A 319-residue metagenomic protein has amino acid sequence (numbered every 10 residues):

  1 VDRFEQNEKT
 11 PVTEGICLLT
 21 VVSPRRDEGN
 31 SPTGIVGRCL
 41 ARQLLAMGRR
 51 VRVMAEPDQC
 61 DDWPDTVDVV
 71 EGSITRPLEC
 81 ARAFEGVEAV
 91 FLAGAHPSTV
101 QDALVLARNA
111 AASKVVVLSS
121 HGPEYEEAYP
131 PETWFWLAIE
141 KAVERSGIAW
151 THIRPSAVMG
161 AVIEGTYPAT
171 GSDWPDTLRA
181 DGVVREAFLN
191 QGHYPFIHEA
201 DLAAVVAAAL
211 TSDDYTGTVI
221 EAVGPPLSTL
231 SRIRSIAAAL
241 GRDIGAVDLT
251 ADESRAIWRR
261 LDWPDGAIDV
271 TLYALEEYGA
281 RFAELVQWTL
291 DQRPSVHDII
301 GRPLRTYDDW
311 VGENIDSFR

Functional and structural regions predicted by a protein language model:
R3-F4, T10-Q59, P64, T75-L78 (+6 more regions): Oxidoreductase cofactor-interface core, primarily capturing Rossmann-like NAD(P)-dependent enzymes
G72: Cofactor-binding loops of NAD(P)H-dependent oxidoreductases, dominated by short-chain dehydrogenase/reductases
A89-A93, V117: Redox-cofactor binding/interface segments in oxidoreductases and associated redox assembly factors
A93-A107, L272, Y278-R281: N-terminal glycine-rich "phosphate-gripper" loop used for MgATP/nucleotide binding and carboxylate activation
I220-E221, D248, V270-L275: Short catalytic/ligand-gating loop segments at beta-alpha or beta-beta junctions within enzyme catalytic domains
I236-R242, D248-A251, W263-G266: SDR active-site lid
E253-R319: A hydrophobic C-terminal alpha-helical subdomain
